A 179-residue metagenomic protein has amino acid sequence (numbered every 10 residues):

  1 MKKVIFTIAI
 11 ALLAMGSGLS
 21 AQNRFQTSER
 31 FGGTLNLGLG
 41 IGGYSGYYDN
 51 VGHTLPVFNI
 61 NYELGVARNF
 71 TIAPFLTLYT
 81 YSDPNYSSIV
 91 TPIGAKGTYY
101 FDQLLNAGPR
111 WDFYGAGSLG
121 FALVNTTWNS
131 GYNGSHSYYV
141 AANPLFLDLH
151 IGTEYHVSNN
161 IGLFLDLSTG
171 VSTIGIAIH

Functional and structural regions predicted by a protein language model:
M1-F31: Cleavable N-terminal export/targeting peptides
V4, T27-L37, R68-I72, P109-G115 (+2 more regions): Outer-envelope beta-barrel architecture signal
S20-L64, T169-G170, A177-H179: Short glycine/proline- and aromatic-enriched beta-strand/turn motifs that initiate or cap beta-hairpins
S28, V51, E63, Y86 (+2 more regions): Alpha-helix initiation/capping motif
F31-G33, G52-F58, S87-I93, W111 (+2 more regions): Residues that define the transmembrane beta-barrel architecture of outer-membrane proteins
I41, S45, N59-G131, Y155 (+1 more regions): Gram-negative (and chloroplast) outer-membrane scaffold detector with strong preference for beta-barrel transmembrane
S45-Y48, S82-P84, G134-Y139, G162: Extracellular loop and loop/strand-boundary signature of outer-membrane beta-barrel proteins
D102-P109, A122-L123, Y138-H179: Gram-negative outer-membrane beta-barrel domains
